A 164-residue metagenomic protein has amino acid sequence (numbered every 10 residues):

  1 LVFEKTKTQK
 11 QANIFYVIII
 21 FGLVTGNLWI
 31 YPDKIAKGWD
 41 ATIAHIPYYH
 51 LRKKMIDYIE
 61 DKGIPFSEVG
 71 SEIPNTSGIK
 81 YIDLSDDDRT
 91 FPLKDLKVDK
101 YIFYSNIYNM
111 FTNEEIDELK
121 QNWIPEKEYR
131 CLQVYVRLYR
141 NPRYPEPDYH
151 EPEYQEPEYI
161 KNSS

Functional and structural regions predicted by a protein language model:
L1-I18: Membrane-interface junctions at the ends of membrane-embedded or membrane-associated helices
F3-K7, G63, P92, S163: Short, flexible coil/linker elements and helix-boundary hinge sites characteristic of intrinsically disordered
I19-G78: Membrane-embedded, lumen/periplasm-facing catalytic core of multi-pass transferases that use lipid-linked donors
Y31, A44-Y49, R89-T90, K120-P125: Glycine-rich, flexible loop segments associated with nucleotide phosphate handling
D61-P65, L93-D99: Flexible, charged surface loops at secondary-structure boundaries
T76-Y81, M110-T112: Short catalytic/ligand-binding loop motif for oxyanion handling, primarily in non-cytosolic enzymes, centered on
Y81-K97: A short, well-structured beta->alpha microelement
K97-S164: Aromatic/acidic, Gly/Pro-rich catalytic loop(s) in extracytoplasmic/lumenal soluble domains of multi-pass membrane
